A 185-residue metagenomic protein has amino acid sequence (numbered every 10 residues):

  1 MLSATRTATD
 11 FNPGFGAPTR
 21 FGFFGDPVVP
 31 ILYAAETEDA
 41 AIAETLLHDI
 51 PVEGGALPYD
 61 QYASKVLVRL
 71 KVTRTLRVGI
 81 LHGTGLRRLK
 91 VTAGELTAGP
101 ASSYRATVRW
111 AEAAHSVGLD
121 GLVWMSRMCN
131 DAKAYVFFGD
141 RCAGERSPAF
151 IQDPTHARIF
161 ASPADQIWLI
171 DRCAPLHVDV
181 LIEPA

Functional and structural regions predicted by a protein language model:
M1-R20, P51-A185: Active-site and NAD+-binding cores of ADP-ribose-processing enzymes
F21-E53: Extended catalytic/binding region for NAD+/ADP-ribose chemistry, centered on the ART fold
